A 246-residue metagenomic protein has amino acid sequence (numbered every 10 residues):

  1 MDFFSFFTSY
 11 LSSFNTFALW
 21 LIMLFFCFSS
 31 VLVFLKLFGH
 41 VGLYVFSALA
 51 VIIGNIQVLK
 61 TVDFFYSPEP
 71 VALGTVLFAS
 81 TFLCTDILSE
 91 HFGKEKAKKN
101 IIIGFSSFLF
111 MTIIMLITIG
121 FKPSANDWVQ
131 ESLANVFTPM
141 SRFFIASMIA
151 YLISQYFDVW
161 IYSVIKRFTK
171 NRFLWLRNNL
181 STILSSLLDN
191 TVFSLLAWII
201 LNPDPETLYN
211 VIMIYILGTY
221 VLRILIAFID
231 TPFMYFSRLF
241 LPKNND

Functional and structural regions predicted by a protein language model:
M1-L88, F92-E95, I102-F105, L109: Hydrophobic transmembrane alpha-helices
T8-L19, L32, K170-R177, I183-L201 (+1 more regions): Alpha-helical transmembrane segments and their cytosolic interface
E95-I103, R172-L180: Membrane-interface alpha-helices at helix entry/exit sites of multi-pass transporters
I103-I113, L180-L188: Hydrophobic alpha-helical membrane-insertion segments
S107-A125, Y151, Q155: Transmembrane alpha-helix/helix-exit interface in multi-pass inner-membrane proteins
I117-R142: Membrane-interface interhelical connector segments
S132-T138, R167-R172, D204-Y209: Helix-boundary and loop/linker segments of multi-pass membrane transporters
M140-S154, G218-D230: Hydrophobic alpha-helical transmembrane segments
